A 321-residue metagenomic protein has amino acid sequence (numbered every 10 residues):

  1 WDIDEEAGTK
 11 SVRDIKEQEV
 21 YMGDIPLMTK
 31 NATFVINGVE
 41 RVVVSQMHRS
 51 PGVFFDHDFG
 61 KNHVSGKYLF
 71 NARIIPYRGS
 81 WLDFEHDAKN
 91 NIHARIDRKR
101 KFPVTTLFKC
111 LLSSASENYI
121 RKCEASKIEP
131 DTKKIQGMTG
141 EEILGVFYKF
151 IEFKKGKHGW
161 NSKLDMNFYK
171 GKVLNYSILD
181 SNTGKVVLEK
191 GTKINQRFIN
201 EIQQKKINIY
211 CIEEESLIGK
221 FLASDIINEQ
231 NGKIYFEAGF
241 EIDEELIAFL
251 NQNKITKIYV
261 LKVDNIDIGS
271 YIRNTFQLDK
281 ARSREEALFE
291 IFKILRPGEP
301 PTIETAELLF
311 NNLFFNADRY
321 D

Functional and structural regions predicted by a protein language model:
W1-D321: N-terminal non-catalytic structural scaffold regions of very large proteins
